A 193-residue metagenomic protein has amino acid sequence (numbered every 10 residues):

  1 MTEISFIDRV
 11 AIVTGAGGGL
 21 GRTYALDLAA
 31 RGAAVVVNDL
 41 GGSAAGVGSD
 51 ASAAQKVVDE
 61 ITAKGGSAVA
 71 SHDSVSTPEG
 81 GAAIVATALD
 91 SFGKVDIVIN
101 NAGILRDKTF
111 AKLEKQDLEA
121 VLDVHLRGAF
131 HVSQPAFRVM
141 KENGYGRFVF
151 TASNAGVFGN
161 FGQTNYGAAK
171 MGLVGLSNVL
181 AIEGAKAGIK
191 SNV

Functional and structural regions predicted by a protein language model:
E3-V36: Canonical Rossmann dinucleotide-binding motif of NAD(H)/NADP(H)-dependent dehydrogenases/reductases, specifically
L28, A34, S67, K94-I97 (+1 more regions): Conserved Rossmann-fold SDR core element
I61, T109-F110, E114-E119: Substrate-binding pocket helix/loop in short-chain dehydrogenase/reductase
A111, F158-N165, K186: Active-site loop immediately N-terminal to the catalytic Tyr-X3-Lys motif of short-chain dehydrogenase/reductase
S133, A169, S177: Active-site helix of classical SDR
R138, I182-E183: Alpha-helical segment proximal to the catalytic Tyr-Lys
S153: Residue(s) in the substrate-gating loop at a strand-loop-helix junction that position the organic substrate next
